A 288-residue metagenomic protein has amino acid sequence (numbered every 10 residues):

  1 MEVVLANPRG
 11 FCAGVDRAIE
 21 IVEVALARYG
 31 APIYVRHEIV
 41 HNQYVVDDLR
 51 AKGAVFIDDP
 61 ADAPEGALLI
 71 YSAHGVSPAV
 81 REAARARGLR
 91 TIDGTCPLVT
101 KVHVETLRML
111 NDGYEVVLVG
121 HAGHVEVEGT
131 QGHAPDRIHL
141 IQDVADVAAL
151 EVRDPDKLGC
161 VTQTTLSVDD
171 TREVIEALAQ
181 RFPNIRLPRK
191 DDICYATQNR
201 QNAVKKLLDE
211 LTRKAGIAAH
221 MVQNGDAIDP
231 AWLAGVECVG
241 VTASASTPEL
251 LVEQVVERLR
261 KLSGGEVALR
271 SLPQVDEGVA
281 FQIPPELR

Functional and structural regions predicted by a protein language model:
M1-R288: The feature marks the mature, well-folded catalytic cores of soluble enzymes
